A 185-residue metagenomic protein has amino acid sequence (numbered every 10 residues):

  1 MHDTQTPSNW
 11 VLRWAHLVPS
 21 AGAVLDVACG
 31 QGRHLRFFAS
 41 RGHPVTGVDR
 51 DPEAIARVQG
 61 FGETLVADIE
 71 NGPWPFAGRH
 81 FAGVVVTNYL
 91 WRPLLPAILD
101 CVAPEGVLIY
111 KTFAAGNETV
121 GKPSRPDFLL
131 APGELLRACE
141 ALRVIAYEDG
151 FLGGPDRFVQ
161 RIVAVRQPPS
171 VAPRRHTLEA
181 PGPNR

Functional and structural regions predicted by a protein language model:
M1-P19: S-adenosyl-L-methionine
A28-G30: Class I SAM-dependent methyltransferase "Motif I" SAM/SAH-binding loop
R33-N71: Class I SAM-dependent methyltransferase SAM/SAH-binding core
W74-G83: A short acidic, Gly/Pro-enriched loop at the edge of an enzyme's catalytic core that lines a small-molecule cofactor
V102-A103: Helix-to-beta-strand junctions that scaffold the AdoMet/dcAdoMet cofactor pocket in Class I SAM-dependent enzymes
G106-F113: Conserved beta-strand signature within the Rossmann-like core of class I S-adenosyl-L-methionine
D127-A141: Short alpha-helix
L152-R185: Core SAM-dependent methyltransferase catalytic element
